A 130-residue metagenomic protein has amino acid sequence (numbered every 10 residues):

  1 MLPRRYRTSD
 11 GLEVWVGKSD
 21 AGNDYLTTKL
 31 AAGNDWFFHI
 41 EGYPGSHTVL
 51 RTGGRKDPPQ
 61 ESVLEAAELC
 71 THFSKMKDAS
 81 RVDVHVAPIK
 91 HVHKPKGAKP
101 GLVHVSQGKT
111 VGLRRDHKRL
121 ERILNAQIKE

Functional and structural regions predicted by a protein language model:
M1-E130: Duplex nucleic acid-engaging cores and interfaces of nucleic-acid transaction enzymes
